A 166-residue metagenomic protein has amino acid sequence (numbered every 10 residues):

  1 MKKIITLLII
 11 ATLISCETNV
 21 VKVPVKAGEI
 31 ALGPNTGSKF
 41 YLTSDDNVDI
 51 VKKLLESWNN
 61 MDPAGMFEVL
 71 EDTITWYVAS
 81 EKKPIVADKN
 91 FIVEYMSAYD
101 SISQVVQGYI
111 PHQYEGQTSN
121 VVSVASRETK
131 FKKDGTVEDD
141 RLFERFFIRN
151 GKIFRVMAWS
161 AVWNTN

Functional and structural regions predicted by a protein language model:
M1-I4, E17: Positively charged n-region of N-terminal signal peptides that target proteins for export
I4-L13: Sec-dependent N-terminal signal peptides
C16-N60, E68: Short, low-complexity N-terminal intrinsically disordered segments enriched in polar/charged residues
N19-K22, D139-N166: Short beta-strand edge/turn micro-motifs at domain boundaries
V51-L54, G65-F67, I74, D88-I92 (+2 more regions): Hydrophobic pocket/interface hotspot
F67-Q113: A solvent-exposed, acidic/Ser-Thr-rich amphipathic alpha-helical stretch
S101, T129-D139: Short, cysteine-centered beta-strand-loop-beta hairpins and adjacent loop/turn segments enriched in charged/polar
T118-E128: A short hydrophobic beta-strand element
